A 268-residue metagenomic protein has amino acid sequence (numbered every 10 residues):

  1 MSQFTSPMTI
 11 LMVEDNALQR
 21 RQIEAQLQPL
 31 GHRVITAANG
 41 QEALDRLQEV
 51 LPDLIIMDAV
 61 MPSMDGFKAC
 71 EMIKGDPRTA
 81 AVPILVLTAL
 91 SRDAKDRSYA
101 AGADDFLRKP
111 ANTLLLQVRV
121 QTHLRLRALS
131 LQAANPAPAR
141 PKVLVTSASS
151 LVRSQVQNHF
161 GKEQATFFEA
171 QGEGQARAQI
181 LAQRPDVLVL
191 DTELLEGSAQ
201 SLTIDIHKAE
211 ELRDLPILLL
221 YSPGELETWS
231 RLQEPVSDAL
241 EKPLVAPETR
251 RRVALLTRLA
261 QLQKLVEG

Functional and structural regions predicted by a protein language model:
T9, N16-I35, S150-F168, G174: Two-component/phosphorelay signaling modules centered on CheY-like receiver
L11, T36-L54, E169-V187, D191: Acidic, metal-coordinating helix/loop segments flanking the phosphotransfer/catalytic sites of two-component signaling
N39-E42, D65-A69, G172, S198-I204: Acidic catalytic/metal-coordinating carboxylates
M61, L194: Receiver (REC) domain active-site loop signature in two-component systems and cognate sites in sensor histidine kinases
K68, L90-D105, Q200-S201, P223-A239: Alpha4 helix (beta4-alpha4-beta5 surface) of REC/receiver domains from two-component response regulators
L107, A111-V120, L244-T257: C-terminal output helix
Q121-A137, A254-G268: The C-terminal output helix
